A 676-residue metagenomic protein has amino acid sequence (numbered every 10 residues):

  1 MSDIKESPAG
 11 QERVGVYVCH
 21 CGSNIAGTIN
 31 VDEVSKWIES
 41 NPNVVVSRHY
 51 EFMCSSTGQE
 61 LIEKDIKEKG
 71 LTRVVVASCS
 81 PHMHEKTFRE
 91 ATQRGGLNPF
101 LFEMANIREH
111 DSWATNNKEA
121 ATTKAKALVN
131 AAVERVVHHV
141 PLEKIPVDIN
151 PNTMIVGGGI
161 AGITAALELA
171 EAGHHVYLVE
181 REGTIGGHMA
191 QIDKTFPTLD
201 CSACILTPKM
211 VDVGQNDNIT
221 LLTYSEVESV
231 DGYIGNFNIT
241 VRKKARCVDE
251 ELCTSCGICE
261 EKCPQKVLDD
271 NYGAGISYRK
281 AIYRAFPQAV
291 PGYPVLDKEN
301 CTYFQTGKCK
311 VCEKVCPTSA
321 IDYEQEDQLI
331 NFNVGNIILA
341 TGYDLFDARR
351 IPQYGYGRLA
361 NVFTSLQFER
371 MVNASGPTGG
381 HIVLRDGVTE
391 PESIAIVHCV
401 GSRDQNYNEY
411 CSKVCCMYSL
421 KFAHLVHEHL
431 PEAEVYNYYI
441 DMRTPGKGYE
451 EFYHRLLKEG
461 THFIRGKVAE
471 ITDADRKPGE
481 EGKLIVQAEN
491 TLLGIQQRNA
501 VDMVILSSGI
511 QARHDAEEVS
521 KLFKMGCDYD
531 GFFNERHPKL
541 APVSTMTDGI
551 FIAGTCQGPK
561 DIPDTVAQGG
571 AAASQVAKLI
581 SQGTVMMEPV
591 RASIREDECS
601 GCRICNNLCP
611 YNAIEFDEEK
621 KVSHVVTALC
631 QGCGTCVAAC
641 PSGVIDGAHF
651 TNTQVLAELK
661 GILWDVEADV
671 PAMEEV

Functional and structural regions predicted by a protein language model:
M1-V676: Residues forming the flavin
